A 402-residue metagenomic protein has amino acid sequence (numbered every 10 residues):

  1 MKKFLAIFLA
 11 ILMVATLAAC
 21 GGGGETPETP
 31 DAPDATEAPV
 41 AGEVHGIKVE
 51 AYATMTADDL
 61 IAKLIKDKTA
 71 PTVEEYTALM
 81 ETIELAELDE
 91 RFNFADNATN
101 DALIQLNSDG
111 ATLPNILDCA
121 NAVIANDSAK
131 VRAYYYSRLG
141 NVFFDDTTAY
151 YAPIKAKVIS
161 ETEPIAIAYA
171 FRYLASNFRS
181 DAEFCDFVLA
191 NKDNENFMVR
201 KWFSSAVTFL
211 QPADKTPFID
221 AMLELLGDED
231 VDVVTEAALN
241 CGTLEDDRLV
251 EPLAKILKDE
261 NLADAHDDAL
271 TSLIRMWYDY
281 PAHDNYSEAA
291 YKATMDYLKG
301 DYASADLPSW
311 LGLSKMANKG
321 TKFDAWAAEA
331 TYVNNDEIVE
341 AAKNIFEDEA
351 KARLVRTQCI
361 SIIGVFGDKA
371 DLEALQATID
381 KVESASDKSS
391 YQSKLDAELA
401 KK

Functional and structural regions predicted by a protein language model:
M1-F4: Positively charged n-region of N-terminal signal peptides that target proteins for export
T16-A19: C-terminal motif of bacterial Sec signal peptides marking the signal peptidase cleavage site
G21-G24: Bacterial signal peptide processing site
E28-A62: Post-signal peptide N-terminal segment of mature Sec-exported envelope proteins
I47-Y52, D58-A70, E74, A78-E81 (+11 more regions): Structural detector for internal amphipathic alpha-helices that build alpha-solenoid repeat scaffolds
A57-D58, P71-D89, G110-V123, F144-I159 (+6 more regions): Amphipathic alpha-helical scaffolding segments comprising HEAT/armadillo-like alpha-solenoid repeats
D127, V158, T162, E195 (+7 more regions): Structural signature of alpha-solenoid helical repeat scaffolds
I345, K351-A385: Extended alpha-helical scaffolding segments
